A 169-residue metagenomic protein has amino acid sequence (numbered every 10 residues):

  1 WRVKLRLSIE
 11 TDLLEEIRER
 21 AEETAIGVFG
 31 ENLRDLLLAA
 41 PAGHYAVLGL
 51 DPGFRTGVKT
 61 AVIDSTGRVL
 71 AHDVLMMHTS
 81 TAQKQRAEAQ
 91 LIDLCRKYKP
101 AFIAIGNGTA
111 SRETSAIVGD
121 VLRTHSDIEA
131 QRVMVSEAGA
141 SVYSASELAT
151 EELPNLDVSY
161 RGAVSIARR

Functional and structural regions predicted by a protein language model:
W1-G43: Extended, charged alpha/beta regions that create polyanion-binding interfaces
A25-L37, G43-A46, R55-R169: Phosphate- and other anionic-substrate recognition elements at nucleic-acid/protein interfaces
